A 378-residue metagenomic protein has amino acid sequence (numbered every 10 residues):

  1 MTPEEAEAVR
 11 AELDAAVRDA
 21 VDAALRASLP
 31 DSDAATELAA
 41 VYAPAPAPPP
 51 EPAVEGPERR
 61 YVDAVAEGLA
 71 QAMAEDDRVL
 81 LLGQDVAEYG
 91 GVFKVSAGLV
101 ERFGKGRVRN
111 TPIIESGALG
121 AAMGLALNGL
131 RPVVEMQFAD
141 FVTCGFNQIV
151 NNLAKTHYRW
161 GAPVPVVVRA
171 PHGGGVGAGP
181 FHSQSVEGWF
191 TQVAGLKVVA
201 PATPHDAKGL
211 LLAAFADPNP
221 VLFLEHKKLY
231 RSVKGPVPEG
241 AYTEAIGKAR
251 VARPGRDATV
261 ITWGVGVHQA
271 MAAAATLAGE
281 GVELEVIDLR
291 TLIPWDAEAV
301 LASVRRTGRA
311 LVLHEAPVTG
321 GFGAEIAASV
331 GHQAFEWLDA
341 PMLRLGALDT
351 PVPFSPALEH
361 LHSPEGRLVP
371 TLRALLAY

Functional and structural regions predicted by a protein language model:
M1-A16, G98, G161-P165, G175-G177 (+1 more regions): Thiamine diphosphate
A11-P52: Terminal amphipathic helices with adjacent charged low-complexity linkers/tails
R18, D22, K94, G120 (+3 more regions): A broad detector of short, well-ordered amphipathic alpha-helices that serve as recognition/interaction surfaces
A23, A27, G68-E75, G98-R102 (+7 more regions): Generic, well-ordered alpha-helical scaffold segments in large soluble proteins
L29, D77, L130, P218-N219 (+3 more regions): Residue-level recognition of short, well-ordered coil/turn positions that link secondary-structure elements
L29-D33, P218, L222, R231-P236 (+1 more regions): Proline-centered turn/helix-capping motifs that create local helix->coil transitions or kinks
T36-L224, L229, H360: Thiamine diphosphate
